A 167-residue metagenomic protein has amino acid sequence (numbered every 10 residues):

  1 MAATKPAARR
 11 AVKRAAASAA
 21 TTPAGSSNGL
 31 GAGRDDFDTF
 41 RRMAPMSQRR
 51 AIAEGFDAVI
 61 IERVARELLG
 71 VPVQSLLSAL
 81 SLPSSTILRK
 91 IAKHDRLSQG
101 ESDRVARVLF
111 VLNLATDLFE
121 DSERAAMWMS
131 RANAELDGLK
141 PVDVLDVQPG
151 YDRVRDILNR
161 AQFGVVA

Functional and structural regions predicted by a protein language model:
M1-A167: Non-transmembrane "mature" sequence context
